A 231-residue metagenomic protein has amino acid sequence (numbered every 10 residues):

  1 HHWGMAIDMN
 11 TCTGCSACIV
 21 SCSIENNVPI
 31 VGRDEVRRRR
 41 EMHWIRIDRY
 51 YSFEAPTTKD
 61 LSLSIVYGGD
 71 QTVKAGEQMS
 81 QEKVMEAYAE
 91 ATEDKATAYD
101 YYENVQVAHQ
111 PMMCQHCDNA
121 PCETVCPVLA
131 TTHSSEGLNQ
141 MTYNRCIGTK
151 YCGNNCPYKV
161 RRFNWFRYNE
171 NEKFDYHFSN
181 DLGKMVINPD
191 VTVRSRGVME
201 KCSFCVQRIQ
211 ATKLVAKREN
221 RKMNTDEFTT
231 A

Functional and structural regions predicted by a protein language model:
H1-A231: Non-ligating segments of multi-cofactor redox enzymes
